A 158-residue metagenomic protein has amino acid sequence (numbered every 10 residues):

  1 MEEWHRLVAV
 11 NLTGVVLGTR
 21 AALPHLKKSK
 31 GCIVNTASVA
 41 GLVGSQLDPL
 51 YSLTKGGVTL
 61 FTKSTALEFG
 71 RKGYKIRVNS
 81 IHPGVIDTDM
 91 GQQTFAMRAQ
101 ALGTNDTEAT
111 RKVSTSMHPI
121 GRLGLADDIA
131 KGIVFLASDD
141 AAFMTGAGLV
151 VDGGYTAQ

Functional and structural regions predicted by a protein language model:
E3-H5, S114: Substrate-binding pocket helix/loop in short-chain dehydrogenase/reductase
T19, T54, T62: Active-site helix of classical SDR
P24, L67-R71, A142: Alpha-helical segment proximal to the catalytic Tyr-Lys
S38: Residue(s) in the substrate-gating loop at a strand-loop-helix junction that position the organic substrate next
V43, R122, G132-F135, T145-Q158: Short C-terminal tail/terminal secondary-structure segment of NAD(P)H-dependent dehydrogenase/reductase domains
V43-L50, R71, G121, D139: Active-site loop immediately N-terminal to the catalytic Tyr-X3-Lys motif of short-chain dehydrogenase/reductase
K75-R77, M144-G146: Short, small/polar-rich loop/turn modules that mediate ligand/substrate recognition or access, typified
